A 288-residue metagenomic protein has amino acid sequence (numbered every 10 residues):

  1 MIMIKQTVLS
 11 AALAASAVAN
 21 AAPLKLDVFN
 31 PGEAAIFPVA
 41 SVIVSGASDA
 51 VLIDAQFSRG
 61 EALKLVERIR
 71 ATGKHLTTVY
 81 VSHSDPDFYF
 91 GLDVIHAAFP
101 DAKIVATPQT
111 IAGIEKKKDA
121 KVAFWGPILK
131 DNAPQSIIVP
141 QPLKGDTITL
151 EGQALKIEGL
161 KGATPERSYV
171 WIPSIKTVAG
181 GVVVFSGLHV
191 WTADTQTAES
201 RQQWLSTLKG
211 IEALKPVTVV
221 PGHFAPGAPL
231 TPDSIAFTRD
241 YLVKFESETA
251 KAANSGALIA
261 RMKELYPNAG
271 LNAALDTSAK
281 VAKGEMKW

Functional and structural regions predicted by a protein language model:
M1-N20: Gram-negative bacterial Sec-dependent N-terminal signal peptides
A22-A71, Y169-V182: Conserved beta-strand hairpin/beta-sheet module of binuclear metal-dependent hydrolase folds, prominently
E33-A35, A50, F57-G60, H83-F88 (+5 more regions): Solvent-exposed loop/turn segments at secondary-structure junctions within structured extracellular/periplasmic domains
V51-D54, T78-V81, K156-I157: Short catalytic-loop micro-motif centered on adjacent basic/acidic residues
F57-S58, K156-G162, E166-A236, D240 (+1 more regions): Metallo-beta-lactamase
G60-V105: Active-site metal-binding motif and surrounding structural segment of the metallo-beta-lactamase
G113-E166, S174, L208, E212: Metallo-beta-lactamase
A213-T218, P226-W288: Accessory terminal helices/loops
